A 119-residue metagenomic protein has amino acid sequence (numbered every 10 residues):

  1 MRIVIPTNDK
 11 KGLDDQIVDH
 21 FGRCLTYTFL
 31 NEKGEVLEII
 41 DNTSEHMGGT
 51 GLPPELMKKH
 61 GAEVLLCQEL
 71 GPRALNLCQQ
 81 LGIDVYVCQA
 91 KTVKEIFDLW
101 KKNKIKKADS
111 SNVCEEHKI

Functional and structural regions predicted by a protein language model:
M1-M47, K59-H60, Q80, C88-I119: Non-catalytic interface/targeting segments
T50-G51: Conserved strand-to-helix beginnings and helix N-cap segments that scaffold or border functional pockets
M57-A90: Mid-chain, well-packed structural core segment of small domains
